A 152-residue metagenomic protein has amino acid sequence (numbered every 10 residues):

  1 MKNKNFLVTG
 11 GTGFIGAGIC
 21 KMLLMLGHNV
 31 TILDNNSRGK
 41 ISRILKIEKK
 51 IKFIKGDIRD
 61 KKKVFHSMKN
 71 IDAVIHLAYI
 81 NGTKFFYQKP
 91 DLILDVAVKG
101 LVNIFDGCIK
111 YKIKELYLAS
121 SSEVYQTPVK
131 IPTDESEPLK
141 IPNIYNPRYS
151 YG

Functional and structural regions predicted by a protein language model:
M1-G152: N-terminal Rossmann-like NAD(P)+-binding domain of SDR-like oxidoreductases, especially those catalyzing
